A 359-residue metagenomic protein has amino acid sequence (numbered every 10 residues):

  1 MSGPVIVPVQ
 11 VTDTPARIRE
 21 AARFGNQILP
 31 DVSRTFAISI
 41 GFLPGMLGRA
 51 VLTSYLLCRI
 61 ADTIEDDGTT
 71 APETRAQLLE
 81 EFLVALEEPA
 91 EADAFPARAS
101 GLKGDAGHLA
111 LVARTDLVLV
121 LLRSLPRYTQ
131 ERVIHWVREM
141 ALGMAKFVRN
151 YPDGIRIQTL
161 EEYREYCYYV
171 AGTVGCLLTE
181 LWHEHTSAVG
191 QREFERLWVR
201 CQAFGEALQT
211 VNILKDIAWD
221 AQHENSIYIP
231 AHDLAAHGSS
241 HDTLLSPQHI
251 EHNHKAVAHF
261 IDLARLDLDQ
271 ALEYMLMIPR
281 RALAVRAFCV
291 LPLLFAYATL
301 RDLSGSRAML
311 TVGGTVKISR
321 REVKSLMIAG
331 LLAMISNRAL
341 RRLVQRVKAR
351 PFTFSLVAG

Functional and structural regions predicted by a protein language model:
M1-A207, L214, A218-G359: Catalytic cores of Mg2+-dependent Asp-rich isoprenoid enzymes
